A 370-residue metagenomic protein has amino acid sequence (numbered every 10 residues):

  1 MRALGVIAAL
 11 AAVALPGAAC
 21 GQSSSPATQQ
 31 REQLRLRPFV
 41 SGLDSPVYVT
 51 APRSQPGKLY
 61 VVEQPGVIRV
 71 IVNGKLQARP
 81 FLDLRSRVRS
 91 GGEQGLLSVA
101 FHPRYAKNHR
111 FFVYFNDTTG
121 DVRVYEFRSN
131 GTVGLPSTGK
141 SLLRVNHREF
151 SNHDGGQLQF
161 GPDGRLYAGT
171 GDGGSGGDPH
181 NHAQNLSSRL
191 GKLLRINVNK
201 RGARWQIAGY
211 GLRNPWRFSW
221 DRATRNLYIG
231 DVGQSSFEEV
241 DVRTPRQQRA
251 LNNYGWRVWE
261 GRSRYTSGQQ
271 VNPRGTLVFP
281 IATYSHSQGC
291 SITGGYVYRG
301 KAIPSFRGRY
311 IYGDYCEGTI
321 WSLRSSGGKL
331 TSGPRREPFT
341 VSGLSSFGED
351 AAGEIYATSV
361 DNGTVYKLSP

Functional and structural regions predicted by a protein language model:
M1-I7: Bacterial N-terminal signal peptides that target proteins for export
I7-G17: Bacterial N-terminal signal peptides
C20-G177, R217-W220, R225-F237, Q288-S326 (+1 more regions): Acidic, Gly/Ser/Thr-rich repeat motifs that build Ca2+-stabilized beta-propeller blades
V72-G74, F127-G134, L194-K200, R243-Y254 (+2 more regions): Short loop/turn segments immediately following beta-strands, especially the blade-tip and inter-blade linker loops
R79-Q94, T138-D154, R189, L194 (+2 more regions): Surface-exposed loop and turn segments in beta-propeller and other repeat-based domains that flank or scaffold
G176-S188: Acidic/polar, solvent-exposed loop segments in beta-strand-rich repeat domains
K329-A351: Conserved blade-ending motifs and adjacent loop-strand segments that build the rim/top face of beta-propeller domains
